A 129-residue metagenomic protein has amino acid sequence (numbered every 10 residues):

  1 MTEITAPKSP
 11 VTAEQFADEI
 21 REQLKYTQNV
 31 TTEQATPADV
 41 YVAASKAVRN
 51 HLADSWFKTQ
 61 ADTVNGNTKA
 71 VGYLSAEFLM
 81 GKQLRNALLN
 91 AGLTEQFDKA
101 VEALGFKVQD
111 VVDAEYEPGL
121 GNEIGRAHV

Functional and structural regions predicted by a protein language model:
M1-H128: A conserved ligand/cofactor-binding region detector
